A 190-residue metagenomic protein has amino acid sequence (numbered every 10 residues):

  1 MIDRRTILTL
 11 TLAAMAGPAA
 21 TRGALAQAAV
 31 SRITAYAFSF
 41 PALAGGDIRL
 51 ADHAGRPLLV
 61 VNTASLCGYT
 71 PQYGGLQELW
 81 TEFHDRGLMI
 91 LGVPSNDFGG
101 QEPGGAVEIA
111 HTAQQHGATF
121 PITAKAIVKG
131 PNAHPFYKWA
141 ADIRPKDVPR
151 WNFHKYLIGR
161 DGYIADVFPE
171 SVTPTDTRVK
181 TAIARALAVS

Functional and structural regions predicted by a protein language model:
M1-A14: N-terminal secretory signal peptides and thylakoid transit peptides that target proteins across membranes
R22-L25: Sec/Tat signal peptide C-region and signal peptidase I cleavage site
Q27-A51: N-terminal "domain-start" segment that seeds a small globular fold
H53-G68, I90-L91: Short active-site neighborhood of thiol/selenol oxidoreductases, capturing the structured segment around
Y69-A133: Structural microenvironment flanking redox-active thiols in thiol-disulfide oxidoreductases
A118-F120, H134-Y137, V148-Y156: Structural micro-motif
D142-S190: Thiol-/selenol-based redox modules, centered on thioredoxin-like and closely related oxidoreductase domains
